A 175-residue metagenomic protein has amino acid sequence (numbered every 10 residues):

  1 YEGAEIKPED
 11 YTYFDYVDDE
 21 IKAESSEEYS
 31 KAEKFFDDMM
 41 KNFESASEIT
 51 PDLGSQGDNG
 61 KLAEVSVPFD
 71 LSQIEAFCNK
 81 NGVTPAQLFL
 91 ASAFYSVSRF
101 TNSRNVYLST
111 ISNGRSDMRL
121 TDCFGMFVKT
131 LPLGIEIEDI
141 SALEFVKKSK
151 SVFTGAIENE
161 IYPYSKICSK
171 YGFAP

Functional and structural regions predicted by a protein language model:
Y1-Y11: Active-site-proximal acidic secondary-structure segment that organizes catalysis
A4-E5, E44-S47, T101, N105 (+2 more regions): Short amphipathic alpha-helical interaction/hinge segments
D10, P51-L53, T110-G114, K166-Y171: A general secondary-structure junction signal
Y11-K61, I140, K147, S151 (+1 more regions): Short amphipathic alpha-helices and their capping loops
E28-K31, L53-D117, V128-T130, A142-K148: Gly/Ser/Thr-rich phosphate-binding loops and adjoining beta-strand/alpha-helix segments that form adenosine-phosphate
K34-S45, K80, F127-P175: Helical lid/core segments from catalytic subdomains that handle acyl or acyl-like groups
M118-D122: Short beta-strand/turn micro-motifs at beta-sheet edges
